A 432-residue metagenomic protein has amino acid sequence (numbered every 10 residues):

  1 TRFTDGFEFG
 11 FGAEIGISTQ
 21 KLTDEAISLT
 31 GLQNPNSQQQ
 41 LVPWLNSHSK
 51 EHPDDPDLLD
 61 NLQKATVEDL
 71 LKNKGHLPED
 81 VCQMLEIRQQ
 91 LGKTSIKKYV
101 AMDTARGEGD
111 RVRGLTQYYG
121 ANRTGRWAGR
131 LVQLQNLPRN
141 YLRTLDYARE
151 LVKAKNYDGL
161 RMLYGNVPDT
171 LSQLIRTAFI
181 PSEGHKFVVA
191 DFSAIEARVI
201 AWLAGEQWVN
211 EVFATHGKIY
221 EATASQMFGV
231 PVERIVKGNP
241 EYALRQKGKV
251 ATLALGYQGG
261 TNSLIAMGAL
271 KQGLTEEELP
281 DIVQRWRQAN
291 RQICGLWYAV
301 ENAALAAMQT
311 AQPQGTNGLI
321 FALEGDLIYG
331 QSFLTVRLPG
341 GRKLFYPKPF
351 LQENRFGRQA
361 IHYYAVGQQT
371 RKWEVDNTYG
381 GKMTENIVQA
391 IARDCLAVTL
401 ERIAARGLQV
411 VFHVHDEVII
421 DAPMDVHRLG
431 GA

Functional and structural regions predicted by a protein language model:
T1-S28: C-terminal segments
D24, D425-G431: Short, conserved charged micro-motifs
A26-L171, I180, K186, S193-E196 (+2 more regions): Conserved "right-hand" nucleotidyltransferase catalytic core of DNA-directed polymerases
L145-D146, E196-V230, F345-T378: Metal-dependent catalytic core segments for phosphate chemistry
S193, G380-E401: Conserved pre-motif C helix in the palm subdomain of viral-like polymerases
K247-Y257: Short, amphipathic alpha-helical "recognition" segments used to contact nucleic acids or chromatin
C395-V418: Active-site palm subdomain of RNA-directed nucleic acid polymerases
I420-M424: Short beta-strand-to-loop capping motifs
